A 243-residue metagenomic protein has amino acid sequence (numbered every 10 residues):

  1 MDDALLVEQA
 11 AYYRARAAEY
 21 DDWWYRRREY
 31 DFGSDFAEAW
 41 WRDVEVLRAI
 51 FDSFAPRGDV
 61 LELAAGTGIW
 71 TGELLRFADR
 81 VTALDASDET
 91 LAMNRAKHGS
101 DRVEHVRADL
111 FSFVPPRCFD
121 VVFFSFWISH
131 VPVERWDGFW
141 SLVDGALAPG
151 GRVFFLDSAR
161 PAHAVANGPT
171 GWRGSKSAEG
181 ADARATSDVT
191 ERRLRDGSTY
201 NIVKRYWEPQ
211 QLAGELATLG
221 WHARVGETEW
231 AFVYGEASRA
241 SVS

Functional and structural regions predicted by a protein language model:
M1-G58, G66-V114, V131-G138, R152-S243: Class I (Rossmann-like) S-adenosyl-L-methionine-dependent methyltransferase catalytic domain, capturing the SAM-binding
R57, F119-D120: Local beta-strand N-terminus motif with an aromatic residue
E62: Class I SAM-dependent methyltransferase core
F123: A conserved beta-strand element that flanks and buttresses the S-adenosyl-L-methionine
F126-W127: Short catalytic micro-motifs in class I SAM-dependent methyltransferases
D137-P149: A short glycine-rich, Lys/Arg-flanked "PGG" loop and its adjoining helix->strand segment in the class I
